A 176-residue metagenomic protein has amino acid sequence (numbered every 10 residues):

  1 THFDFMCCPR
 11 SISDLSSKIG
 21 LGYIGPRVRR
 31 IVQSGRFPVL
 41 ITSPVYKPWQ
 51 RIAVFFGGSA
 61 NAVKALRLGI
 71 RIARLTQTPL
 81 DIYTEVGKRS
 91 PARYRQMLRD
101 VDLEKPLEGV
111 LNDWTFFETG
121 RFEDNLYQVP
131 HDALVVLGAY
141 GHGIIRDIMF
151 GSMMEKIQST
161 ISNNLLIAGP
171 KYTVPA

Functional and structural regions predicted by a protein language model:
T1-C8, P106-E155, S159, N163 (+1 more regions): Structural beta-alpha unit
H2-T76, D81-Y83, S159-A176: Intrinsically disordered or low-complexity boundary/linker segments at protein termini and domain junctions
D14, G87-A92, G143-I144: Short, small-residue-enriched loops and turns at beta-alpha junctions that line or gate enzyme active sites
K18-I19, I52, A65, P91-Q96 (+2 more regions): Short, well-ordered secondary-structure micro-motifs
G22-P26, Q96-R99, M149-M154: Charged helix-capping and loop-helix junction motifs
G69, L98-V101, L126, I157: Aromatic/hydrophobic pocket-lining residues that form π-stacking "cages" and hydrophobic walls in ligand
I72-T76, D100-L111: Short helix-loop-beta junction
P79-V101, A176: Acidic, proline/glycine-rich short linear motifs
